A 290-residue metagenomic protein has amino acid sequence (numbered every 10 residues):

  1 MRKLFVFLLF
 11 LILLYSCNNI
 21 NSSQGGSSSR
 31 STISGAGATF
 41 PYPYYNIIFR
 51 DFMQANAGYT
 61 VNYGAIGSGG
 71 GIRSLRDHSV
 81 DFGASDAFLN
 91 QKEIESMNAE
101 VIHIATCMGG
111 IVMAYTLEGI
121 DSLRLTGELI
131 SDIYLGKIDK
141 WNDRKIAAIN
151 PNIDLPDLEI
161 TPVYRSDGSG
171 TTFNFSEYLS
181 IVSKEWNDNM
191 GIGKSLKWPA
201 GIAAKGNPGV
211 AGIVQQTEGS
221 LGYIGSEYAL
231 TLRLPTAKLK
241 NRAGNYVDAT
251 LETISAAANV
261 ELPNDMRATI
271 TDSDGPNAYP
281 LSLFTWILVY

Functional and structural regions predicted by a protein language model:
M1-L4: Positively charged n-region of N-terminal signal peptides that target proteins for export
V6-S16: Bacterial N-terminal signal peptides
C17-Y290: Flexible loop/hinge segments at secondary-structure junctions
